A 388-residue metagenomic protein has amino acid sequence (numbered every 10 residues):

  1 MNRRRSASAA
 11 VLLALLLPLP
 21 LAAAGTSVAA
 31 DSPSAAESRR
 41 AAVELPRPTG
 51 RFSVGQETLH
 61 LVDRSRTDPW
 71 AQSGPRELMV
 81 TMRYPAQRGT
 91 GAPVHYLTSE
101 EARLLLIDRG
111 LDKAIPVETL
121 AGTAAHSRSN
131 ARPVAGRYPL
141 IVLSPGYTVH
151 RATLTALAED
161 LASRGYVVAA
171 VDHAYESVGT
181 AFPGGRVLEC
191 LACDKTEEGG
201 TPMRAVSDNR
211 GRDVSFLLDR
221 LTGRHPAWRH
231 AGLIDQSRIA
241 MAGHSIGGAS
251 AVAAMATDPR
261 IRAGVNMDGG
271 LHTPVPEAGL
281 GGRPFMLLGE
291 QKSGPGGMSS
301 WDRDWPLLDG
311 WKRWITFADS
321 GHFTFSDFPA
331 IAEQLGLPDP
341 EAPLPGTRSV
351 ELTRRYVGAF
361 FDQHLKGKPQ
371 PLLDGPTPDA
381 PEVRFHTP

Functional and structural regions predicted by a protein language model:
N2-A30: Secretory targeting and sorting signals
S32-P46, R51-Q56, R64, Q87 (+2 more regions): Alpha/beta-hydrolase-fold serine-hydrolase catalytic core, especially in secreted/extracellular enzymes
S34-I141, A342-G346: Domain-level recognition of soluble alpha/beta enzyme cores, biased toward histidine phosphatases/phosphomutases
R83-G89, Y96-G110, A152-T196, A318: Active-site machinery of serine-nucleophile hydrolases
G122-A181, S293-G297: Short substrate-entry loop that stabilizes the transition state in hydrolases
A131-R137, F182-A242: Gly/Ser-rich "nucleophile elbow"/oxyanion-hole loop immediately N-terminal to the catalytic nucleophile in hydrolases
L217-G281: Primarily recognizes the serine-hydrolase "nucleophile elbow" in alpha/beta-hydrolase and SGNH/GDSL folds
R262-T324: The feature captures the conserved acid-bearing segment of alpha/beta-hydrolase catalytic domains
